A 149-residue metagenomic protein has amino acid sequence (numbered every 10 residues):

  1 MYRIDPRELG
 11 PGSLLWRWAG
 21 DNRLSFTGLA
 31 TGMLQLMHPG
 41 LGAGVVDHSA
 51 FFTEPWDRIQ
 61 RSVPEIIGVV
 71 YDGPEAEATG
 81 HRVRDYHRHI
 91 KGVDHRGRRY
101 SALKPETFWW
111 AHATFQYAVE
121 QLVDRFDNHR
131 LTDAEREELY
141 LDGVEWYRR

Functional and structural regions predicted by a protein language model:
M1-R149: Mature, function-bearing regions of proteins
